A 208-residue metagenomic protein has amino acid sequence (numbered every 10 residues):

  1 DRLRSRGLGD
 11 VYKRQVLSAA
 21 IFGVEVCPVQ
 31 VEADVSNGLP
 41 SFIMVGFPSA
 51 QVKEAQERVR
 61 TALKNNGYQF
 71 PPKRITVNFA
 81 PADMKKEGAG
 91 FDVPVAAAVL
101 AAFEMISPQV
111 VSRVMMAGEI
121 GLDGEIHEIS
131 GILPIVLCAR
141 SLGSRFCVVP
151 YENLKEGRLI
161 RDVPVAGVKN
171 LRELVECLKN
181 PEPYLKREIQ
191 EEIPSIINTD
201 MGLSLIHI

Functional and structural regions predicted by a protein language model:
D1-Y12, I208: Short, small-residue-biased leader/transition segments that mark boundaries at the very start of proteins
D10-L205: Peripheral, non-AAA+ core regions of ATP-driven protein-machinery
